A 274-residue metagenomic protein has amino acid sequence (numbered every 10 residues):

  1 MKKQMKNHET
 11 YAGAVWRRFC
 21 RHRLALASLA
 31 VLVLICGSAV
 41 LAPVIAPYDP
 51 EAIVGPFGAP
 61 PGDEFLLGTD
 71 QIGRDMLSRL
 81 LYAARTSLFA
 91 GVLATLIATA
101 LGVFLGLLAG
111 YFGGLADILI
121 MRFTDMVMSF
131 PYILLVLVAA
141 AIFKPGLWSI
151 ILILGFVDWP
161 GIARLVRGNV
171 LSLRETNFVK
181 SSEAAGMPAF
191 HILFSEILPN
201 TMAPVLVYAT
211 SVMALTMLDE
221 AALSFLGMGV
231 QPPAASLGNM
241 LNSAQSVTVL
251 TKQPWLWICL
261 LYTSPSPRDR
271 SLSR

Functional and structural regions predicted by a protein language model:
M1-G13, E64-D70, R74, F190: Short, membrane-interfacial amphipathic segments enriched in basic
S28-L29, M76-Y111: Transmembrane alpha-helix signature in integral membrane proteins
S38-I72, F225-A235: Hydrophobic alpha-helical transmembrane segments of membrane transport/permease proteins and related membrane-embedded
L66, D70, M76, I97-L101 (+3 more regions): Generic hydrophobic transmembrane alpha-helix motif, especially the helices
R85-L101, F190-A222: Transmembrane alpha-helices
A139-I142, V170, D219-I258: Glycine-rich helix-loop "coupling/hinge" segments at transmembrane-helix boundaries in multipass transporters
Y262-D269: Conserved small/polar residues in nucleotide/adenosyl-binding loops
